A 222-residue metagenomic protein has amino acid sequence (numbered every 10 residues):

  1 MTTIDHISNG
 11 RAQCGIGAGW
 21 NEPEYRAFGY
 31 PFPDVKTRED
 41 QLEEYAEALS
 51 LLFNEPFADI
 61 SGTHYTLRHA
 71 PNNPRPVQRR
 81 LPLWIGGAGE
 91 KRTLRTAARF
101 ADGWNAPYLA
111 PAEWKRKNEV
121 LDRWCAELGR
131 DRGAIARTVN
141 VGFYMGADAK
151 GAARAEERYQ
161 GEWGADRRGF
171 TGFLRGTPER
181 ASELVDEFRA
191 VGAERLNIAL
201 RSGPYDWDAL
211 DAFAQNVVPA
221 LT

Functional and structural regions predicted by a protein language model:
M1-T222: Active-site-adjacent structural elements that line small-molecule/cofactor binding pockets in enzymes
